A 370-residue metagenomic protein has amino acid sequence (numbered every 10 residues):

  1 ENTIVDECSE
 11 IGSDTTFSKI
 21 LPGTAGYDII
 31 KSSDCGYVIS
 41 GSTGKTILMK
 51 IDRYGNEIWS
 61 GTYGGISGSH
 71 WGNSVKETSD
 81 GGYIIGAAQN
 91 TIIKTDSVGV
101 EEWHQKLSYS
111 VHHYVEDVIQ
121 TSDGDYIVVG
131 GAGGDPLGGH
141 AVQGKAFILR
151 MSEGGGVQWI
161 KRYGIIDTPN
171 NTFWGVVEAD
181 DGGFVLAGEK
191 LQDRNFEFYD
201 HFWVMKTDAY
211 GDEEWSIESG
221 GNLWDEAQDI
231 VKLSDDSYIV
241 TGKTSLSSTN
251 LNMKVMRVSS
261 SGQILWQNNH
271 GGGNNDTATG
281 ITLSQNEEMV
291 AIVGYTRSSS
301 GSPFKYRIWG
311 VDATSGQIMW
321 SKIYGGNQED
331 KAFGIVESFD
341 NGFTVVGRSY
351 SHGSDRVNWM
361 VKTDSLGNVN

Functional and structural regions predicted by a protein language model:
N2-N370: A sequence-level/structural motif corresponding to short, flexible coil/turn segments enriched in small polar residues
